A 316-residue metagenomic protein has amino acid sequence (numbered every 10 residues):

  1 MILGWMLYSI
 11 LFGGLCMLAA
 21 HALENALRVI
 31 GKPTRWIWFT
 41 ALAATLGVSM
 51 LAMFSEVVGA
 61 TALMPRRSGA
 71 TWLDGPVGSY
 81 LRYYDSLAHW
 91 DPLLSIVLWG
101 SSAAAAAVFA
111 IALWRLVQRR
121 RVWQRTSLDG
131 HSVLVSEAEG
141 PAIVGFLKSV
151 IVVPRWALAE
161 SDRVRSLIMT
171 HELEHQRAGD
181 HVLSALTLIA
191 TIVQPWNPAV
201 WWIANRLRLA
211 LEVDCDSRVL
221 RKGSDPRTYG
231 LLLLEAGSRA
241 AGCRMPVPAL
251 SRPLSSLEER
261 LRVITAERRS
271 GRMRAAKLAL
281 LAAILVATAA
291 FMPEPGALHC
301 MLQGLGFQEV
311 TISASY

Functional and structural regions predicted by a protein language model:
M1-R66, G78-G296: Membrane-embedded and juxtamembrane structural elements of multi-pass membrane proteins
M292-Y316: Short linear regulatory motifs and low-complexity interaction segments
